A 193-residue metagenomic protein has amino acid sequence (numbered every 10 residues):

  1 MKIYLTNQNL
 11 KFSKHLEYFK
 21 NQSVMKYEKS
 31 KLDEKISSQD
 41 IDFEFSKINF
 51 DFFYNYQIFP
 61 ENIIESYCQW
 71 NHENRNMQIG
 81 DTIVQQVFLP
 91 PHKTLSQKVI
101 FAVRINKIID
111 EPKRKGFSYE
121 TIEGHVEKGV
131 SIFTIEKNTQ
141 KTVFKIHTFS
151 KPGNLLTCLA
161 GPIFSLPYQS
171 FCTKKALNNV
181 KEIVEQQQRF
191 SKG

Functional and structural regions predicted by a protein language model:
M1-P91: Hydrophobic ligand-binding cavity/cleft-lining segments
D40-D42, P91, E111, H125 (+2 more regions): Residues that cap or initiate secondary-structure elements
V84, G116-S118, V143-K145: General beta-strand recognition
H92-T94, L156: A generic structural signal for short coil/turn motifs at secondary-structure boundaries
T94-N138: Hydrophobic-ligand binding "helix-grip"
T121-P167: Beta-strand/loop substructures that line and gate deep hydrophobic ligand-binding cavities in soluble
G153-G193: A conserved amphipathic terminal alpha-helix motif
